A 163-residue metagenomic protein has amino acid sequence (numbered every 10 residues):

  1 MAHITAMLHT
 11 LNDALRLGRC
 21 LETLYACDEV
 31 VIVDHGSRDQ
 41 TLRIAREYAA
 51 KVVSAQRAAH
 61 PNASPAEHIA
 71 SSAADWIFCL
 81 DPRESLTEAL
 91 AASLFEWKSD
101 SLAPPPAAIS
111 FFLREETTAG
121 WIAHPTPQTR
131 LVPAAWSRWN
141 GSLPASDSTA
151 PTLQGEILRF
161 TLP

Functional and structural regions predicted by a protein language model:
H3-T5: Cell-envelope/extracellular polymer assembly enzymes that use nucleotide-activated donors
M7-A26: Short, well-formed alpha-helical segments that are part of the catalytic scaffolds of diverse glycosyltransferases
G18, D39-Y48: Acidic helix N-cap motif at the loop->helix transition within catalytic regions of sugar-transfer enzymes
T23, D34-R43, R57: A conserved acidic beta->alpha catalytic loop
A26, E47-A49, A73, P127: Short, structured coil segments at secondary-structure junctions
V31: Conserved beta-strand positions in the Rossmann-like core of class I SAM-dependent methyltransferases
S54-P61: Short, acidic/glycine-rich phosphate-metal binding loop used to engage nucleotide
P61-I69, D75-L80, E84-P163: Catalytic-site signature of metal-activated, phosphate-bearing donor transferases, centered on the GT-A/GT-A-like
